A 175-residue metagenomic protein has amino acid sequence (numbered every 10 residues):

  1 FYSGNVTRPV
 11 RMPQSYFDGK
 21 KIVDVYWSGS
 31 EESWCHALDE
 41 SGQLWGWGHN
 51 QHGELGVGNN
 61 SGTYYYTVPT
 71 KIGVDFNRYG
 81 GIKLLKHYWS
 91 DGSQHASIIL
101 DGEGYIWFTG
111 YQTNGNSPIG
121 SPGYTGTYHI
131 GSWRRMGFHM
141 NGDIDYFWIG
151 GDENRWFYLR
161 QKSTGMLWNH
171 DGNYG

Functional and structural regions predicted by a protein language model:
F1-P13, G48-T70, W107-G137, N169-G175: Short glycine/serine- and acidic-residue-enriched loop/turn motifs that recur at repeat junctions
Y16-K20, T63, F76-G81, G92: Short glycine-/Asp-/Thr-/Trp-enriched loop segments that recur within the blades of beta-propeller repeat domains
Y26-S30, L85-D91, W148-D152: Structural signature of eukaryotic scaffold interfaces centered on beta-propeller domains
S33-A37, G46, H95-I99, F108 (+2 more regions): Conserved core positions of repeat-based scaffolds
K83, I106, D143-Y146, R160 (+1 more regions): Ankyrin repeat (ANK) tandem alpha-helical domains that serve as protein-protein interaction scaffolds, prominent
